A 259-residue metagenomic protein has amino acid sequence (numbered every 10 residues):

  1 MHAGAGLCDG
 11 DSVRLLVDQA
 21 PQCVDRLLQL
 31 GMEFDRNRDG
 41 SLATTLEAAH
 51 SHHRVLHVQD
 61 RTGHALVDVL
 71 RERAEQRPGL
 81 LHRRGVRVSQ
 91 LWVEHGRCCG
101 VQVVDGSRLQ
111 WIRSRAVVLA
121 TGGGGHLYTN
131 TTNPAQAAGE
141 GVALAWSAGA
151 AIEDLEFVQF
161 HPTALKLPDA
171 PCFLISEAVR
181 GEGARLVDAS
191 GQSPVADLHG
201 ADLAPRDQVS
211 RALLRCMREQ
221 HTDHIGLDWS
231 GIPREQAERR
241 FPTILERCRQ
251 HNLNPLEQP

Functional and structural regions predicted by a protein language model:
M1-L16: Glycine-rich active-site loop/strand segments that organize a redox cofactor
A20-C23, M32, G141, S147-A148: Hydrophobic or amphipathic alpha-helical targeting/insertion segments
L28-L109, R113-A116, A120, A164-L167: Conserved redox-cofactor binding core of oxidoreductases
V117, A137-L144: Extended, hydrophobic alpha-helical segments in both membrane/secreted and soluble proteins
L119-N133: Flavin (primarily FAD) binding-site architecture
N130-E140, L253-L256: Glycine-rich beta-alpha-beta "Rossmann" dinucleotide-binding loop(s) and their flanking helix/strand
L144, A150-P259: An anion/pyrophosphate-binding glycine-rich loop and adjacent beta-alpha core in soluble alpha-beta enzymes
